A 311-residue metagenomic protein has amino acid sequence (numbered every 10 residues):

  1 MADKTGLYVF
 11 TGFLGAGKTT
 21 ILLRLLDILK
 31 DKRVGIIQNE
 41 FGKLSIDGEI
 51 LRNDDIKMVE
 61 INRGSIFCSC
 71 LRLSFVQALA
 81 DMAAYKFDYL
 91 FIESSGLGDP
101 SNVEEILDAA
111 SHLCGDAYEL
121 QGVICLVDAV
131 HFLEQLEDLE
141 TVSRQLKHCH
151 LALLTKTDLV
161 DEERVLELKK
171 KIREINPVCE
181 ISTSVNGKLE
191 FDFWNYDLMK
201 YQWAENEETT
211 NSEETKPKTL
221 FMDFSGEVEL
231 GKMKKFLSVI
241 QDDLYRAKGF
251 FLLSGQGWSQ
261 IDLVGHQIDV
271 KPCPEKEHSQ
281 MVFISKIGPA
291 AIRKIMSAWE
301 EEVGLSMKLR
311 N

Functional and structural regions predicted by a protein language model:
A2, R144, L151, T157-S279 (+1 more regions): C-terminal accessory "lid"/substrate-recognition subdomains
A2-A16, T20-Q135: Nucleotide-state-sensitive switch-loop elements of NTP-binding domains
G35, L90-F91, G115-V127, L146-T157 (+1 more regions): Conserved beta-strand/loop subsegment of P-loop NTPase cores
Q38, V127, L263-G265, S285: Flexible glycine-/small-residue-rich
E40, V123, I181, M233 (+1 more regions): A residue-level signal for conserved active-site and pocket-lining positions in enzyme catalytic cores
G96-L97, L139, D223-G226: Conserved phosphate/pyrophosphate-binding and hydrolysis machinery centered on Walker-type P-loop NTPases, extending
N102-V103, E137-D138, R164-L168: Residues at alpha-helix caps and immediate loop-helix transition turns in enzyme cores, especially N- and C-cap
L133-H148, A152: Flexible active-site lid/hinge loop adjacent to a nucleotide/diphosphate and Mg2+-phosphate binding pocket
